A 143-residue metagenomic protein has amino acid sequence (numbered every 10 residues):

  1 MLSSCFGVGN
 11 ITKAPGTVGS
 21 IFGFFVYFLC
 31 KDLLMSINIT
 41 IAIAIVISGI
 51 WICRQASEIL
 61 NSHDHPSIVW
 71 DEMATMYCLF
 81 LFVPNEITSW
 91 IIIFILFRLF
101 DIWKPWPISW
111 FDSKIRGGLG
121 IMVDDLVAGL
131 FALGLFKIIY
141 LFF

Functional and structural regions predicted by a protein language model:
M1-V18, W51-L79, L99-L130: Interhelical loop and helix-boundary elements at the membrane-water interface of polytopic inner-membrane proteins
L2, T17-F22, I39-I43, I87 (+4 more regions): Hydrophobic alpha-helical transmembrane segments
K13-V26, L34-A56: Short, surface-exposed acidic-centric catalytic microdomains
I21-L34, Y77-V83, F136: Interfacial segments of multi-pass membrane proteins
F28, A44-C53, F80-L81, I93-I102: Alpha-helical transmembrane segments of multi-pass membrane proteins
C30-I43, I108-G118, L141: Membrane interface segments of multi-pass transport proteins and intramembrane proteases
I47-I50, L133, K137: Alpha-helical transmembrane segments
K137-F143: Juxtamembrane boundary at the C-terminal end of a transmembrane helix
